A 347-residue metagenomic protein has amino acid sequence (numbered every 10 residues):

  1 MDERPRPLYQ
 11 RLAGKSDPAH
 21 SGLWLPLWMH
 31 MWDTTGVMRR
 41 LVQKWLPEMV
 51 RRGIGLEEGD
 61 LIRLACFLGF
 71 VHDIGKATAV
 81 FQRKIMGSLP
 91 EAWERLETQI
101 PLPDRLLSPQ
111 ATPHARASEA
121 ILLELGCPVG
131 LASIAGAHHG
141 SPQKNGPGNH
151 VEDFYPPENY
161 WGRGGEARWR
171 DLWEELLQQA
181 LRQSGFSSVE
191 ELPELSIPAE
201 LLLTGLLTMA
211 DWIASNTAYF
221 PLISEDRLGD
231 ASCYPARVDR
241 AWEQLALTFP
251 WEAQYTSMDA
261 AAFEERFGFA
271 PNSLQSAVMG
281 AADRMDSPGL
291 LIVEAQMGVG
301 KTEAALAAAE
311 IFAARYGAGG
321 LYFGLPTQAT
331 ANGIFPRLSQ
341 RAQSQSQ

Functional and structural regions predicted by a protein language model:
M1-Y255: Accessory nucleic-acid engagement/destabilization modules that flank
L64, L290-I292, G320-Y322: Residue-level preference for the first positions of well-ordered beta-strands
N145-G148, L306, N332-R337: A short acidic (Asp/Glu
M258-E294: Conserved pre-motif I regulatory segment
D286-A309: Walker A/P-loop
T302-G319, R337: Walker A/P-loop NTP-binding motif
G319-A342: Conserved Walker A/P-loop ATP-binding site and its immediately adjacent core in helicase/helicase-like ATPase domains
Q345-Q347: Inter-Walker segment of RecA-like/P-loop motor cores
